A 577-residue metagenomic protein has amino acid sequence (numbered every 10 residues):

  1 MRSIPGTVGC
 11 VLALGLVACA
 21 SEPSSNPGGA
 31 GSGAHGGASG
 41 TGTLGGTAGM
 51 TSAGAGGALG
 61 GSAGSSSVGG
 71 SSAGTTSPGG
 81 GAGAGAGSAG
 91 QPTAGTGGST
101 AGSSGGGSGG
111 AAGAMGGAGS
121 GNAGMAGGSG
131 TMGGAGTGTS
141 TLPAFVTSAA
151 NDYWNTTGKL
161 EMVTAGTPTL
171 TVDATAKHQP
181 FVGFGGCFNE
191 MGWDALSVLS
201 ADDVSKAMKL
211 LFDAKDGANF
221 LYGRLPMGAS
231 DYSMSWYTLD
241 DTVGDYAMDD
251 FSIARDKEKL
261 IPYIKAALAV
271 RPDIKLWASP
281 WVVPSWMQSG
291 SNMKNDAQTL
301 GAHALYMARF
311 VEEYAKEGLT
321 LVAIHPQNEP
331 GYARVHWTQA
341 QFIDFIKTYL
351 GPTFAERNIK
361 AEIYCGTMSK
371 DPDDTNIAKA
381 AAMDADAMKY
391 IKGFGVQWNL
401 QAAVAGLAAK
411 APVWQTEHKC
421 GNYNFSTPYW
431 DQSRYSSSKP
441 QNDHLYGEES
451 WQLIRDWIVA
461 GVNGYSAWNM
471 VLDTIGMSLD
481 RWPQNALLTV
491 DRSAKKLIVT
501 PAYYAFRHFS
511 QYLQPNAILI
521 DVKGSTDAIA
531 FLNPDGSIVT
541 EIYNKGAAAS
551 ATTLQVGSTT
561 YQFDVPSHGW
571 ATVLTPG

Functional and structural regions predicted by a protein language model:
M1-I4, N219: Positively charged n-region of N-terminal signal peptides that target proteins for export
S3-C10, L14-T141: Ser/Thr-rich, Pro/Gly/Ala-heavy low-complexity intrinsically disordered linkers and tails of secreted extracellular
S140-V172, L276-A278, L305-V322, P330-G577: Substrate-binding and catalytic surfaces of secreted/luminal carbohydrate-active proteins
A150-L321, D344, T348: N-terminal catalytic cores of secreted or lumenal carbohydrate-active enzymes
M191-D194, N328-A333: A short, flexible beta-alpha/helix-coil linker loop
P284, P326-E329: Short, conserved phosphate-binding/catalytic loop or strand-edge motifs used in phosphoryl-/nucleotidyl-transfer
